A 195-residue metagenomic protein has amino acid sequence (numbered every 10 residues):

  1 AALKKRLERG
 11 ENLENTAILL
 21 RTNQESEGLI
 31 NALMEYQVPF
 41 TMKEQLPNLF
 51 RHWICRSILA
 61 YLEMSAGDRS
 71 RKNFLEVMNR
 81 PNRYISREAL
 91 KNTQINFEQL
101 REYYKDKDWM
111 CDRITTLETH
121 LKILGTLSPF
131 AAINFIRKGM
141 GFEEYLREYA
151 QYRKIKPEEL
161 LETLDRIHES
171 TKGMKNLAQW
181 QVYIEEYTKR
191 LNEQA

Functional and structural regions predicted by a protein language model:
A1-D68, I155: Conserved motor-region signature of P-loop NTPase helicases/translocases
E27-A32, L59-A195: Conserved helicase C-terminal RecA-like lobe
